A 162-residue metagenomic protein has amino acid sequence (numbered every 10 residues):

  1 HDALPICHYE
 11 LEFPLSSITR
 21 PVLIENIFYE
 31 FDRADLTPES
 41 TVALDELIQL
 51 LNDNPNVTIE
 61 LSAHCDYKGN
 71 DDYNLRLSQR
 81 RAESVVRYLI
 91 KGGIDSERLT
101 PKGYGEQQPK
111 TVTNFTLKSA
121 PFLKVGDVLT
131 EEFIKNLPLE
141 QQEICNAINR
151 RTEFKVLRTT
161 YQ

Functional and structural regions predicted by a protein language model:
H1-T58, K91, E97, F115 (+4 more regions): Periplasmic peptidoglycan-binding/tethering modules of Gram-negative envelope proteins
L61: Conserved phosphate/oxyanion-binding catalytic-loop motifs
H64-Q162: Periplasmic OmpA-like peptidoglycan-binding domain that tethers envelope proteins to the cell wall
